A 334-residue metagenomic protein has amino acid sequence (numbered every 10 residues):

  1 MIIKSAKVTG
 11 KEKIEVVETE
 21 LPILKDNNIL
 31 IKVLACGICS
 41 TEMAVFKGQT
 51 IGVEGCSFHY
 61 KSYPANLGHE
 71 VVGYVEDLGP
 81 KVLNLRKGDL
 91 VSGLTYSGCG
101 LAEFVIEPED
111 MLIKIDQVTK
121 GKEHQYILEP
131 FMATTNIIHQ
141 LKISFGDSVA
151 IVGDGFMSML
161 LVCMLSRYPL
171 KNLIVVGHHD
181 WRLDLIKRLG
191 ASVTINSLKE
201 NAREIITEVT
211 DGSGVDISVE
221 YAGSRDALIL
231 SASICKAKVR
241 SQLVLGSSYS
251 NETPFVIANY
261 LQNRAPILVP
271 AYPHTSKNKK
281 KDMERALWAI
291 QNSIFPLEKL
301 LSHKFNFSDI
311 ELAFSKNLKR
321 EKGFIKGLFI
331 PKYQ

Functional and structural regions predicted by a protein language model:
P22-G37, I51-G98: Glycine-rich beta-strand-centered segment in the early N-terminal region that forms part of a ligand/cofactor-binding
Y60-P64, H69, V91-V152: NAD(P)H dinucleotide-binding glycine-rich loop of Rossmann-like/cofactor-binding domains, especially the beta1-alpha1
G100-A102, G177-L185, E252-A258: Short, glycine/polar-rich helix-capping loops at beta-to-alpha or helix-loop-helix junctions that flank or form
H124-K199, E204: Mid-domain Rossmann-like dinucleotide-binding core that forms the NAD(H)/NADP(H) cofactor-binding site
L141, L189-I267: Glycine-rich cofactor phosphate-binding loops and adjacent beta1-alpha1 units of small-molecule cofactor enzyme domains
T207, N251-H303, L312: C-terminal substrate-binding/catalytic core of Rossmann-like NAD(P)-dependent dehydrogenases/reductases
G212, S241-V244, S248-T253, P266 (+2 more regions): C-terminal capping/lid region of NAD(P)-dependent oxidoreductase domains
